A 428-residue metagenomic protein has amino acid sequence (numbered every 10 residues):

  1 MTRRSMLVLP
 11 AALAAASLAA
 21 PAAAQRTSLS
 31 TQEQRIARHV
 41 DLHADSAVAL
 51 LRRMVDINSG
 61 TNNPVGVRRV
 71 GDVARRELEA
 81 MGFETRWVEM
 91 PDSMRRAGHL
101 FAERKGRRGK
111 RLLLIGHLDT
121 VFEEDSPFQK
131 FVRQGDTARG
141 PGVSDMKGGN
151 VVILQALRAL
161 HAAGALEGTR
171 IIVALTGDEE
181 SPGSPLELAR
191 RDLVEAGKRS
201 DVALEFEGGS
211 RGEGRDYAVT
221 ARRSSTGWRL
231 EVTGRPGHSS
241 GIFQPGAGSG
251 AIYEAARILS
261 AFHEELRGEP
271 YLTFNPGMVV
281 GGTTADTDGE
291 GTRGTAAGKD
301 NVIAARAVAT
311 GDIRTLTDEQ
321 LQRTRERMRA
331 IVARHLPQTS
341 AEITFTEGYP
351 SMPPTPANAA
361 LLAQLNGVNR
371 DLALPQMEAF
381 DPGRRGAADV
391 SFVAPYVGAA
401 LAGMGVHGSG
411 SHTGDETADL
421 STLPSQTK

Functional and structural regions predicted by a protein language model:
R3-L7: N-terminal export leaders
V8-S17: Bacterial N-terminal signal peptides
A19-P21: N-terminal signal peptide c-region/cleavage motif recognized by signal peptidases
Q25-R35, S59, E77, P91 (+4 more regions): Metal-dependent amide/peptide-bond hydrolase catalytic core, centered on the "pita-bread" metallohydrolase fold
R26-P141, H161-E167: Acidic/His- and Gly-rich active-site-bordering loop/insert found across diverse amide/peptide-bond hydrolases
G109-L175, S181, E195-A196, G414 (+1 more regions): Active-site metal-coordination/substrate-binding segment of hydrolases, especially metallo-dependent peptidases
L118-D119, A174-G183, F206-S210, P236 (+2 more regions): Acidic, glycine-rich active-site loops and adjacent beta-strand->loop/helix elements that engage anionic groups
M146-A221, G281-G291: Acidic/histidine-rich catalytic neighborhood of metal-dependent amide-processing enzymes
